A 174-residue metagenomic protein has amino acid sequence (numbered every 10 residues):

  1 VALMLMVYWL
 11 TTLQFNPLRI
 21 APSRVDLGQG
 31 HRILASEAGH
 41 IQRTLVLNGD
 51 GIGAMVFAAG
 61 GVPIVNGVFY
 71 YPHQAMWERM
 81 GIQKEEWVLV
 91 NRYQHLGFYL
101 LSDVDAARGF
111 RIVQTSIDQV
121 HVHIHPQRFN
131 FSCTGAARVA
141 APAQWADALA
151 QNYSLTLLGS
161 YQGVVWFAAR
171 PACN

Functional and structural regions predicted by a protein language model:
V1-P17: Internal/C-terminal transmembrane anchor helices
L13-N174: Soluble catalytic regions of membrane-associated enzymes that act on cell-envelope and secretory-pathway components
